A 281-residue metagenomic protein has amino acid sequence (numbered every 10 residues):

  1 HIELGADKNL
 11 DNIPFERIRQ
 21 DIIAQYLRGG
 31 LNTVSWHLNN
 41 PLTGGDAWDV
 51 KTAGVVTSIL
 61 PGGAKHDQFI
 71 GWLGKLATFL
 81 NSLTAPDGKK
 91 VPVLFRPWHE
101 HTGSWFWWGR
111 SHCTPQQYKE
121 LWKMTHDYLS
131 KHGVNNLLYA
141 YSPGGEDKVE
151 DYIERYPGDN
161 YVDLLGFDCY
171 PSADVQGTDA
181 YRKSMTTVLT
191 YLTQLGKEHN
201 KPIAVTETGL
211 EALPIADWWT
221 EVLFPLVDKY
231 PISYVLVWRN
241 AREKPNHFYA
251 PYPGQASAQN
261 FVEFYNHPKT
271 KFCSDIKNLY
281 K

Functional and structural regions predicted by a protein language model:
E3-G5, H37-N39, W98-E100, S142-E146 (+3 more regions): Active-site beta-loop-alpha junctions enriched in small/polar residues
D7-L10, L42-G45, S104-W107, K148-Y152 (+3 more regions): Extracytoplasmic/secreted cell-surface and envelope-processing proteins
D7-N135: Substrate-binding cleft of extracellular glycoside hydrolase catalytic domains
E16-Q20, L76-F79, P143-P157, K183-L195 (+1 more regions): Alpha-helical scaffolding within the catalytic cores of extracellular/periplasmic polymer-degrading hydrolases
V93-W98, W122-D151, N200-P214, V237: Aromatic-lined carbohydrate-recognition surfaces of secreted/lumenal glycan-active proteins
Y152-R182, W238-N240: Aromatic- and acid-rich polysaccharide-binding/catalytic face of secreted or lumenal carbohydrate-active enzymes
P157-V162, V188, L192-P202, I232-S233 (+1 more regions): Aromatic-lined glycan-binding groove of carbohydrate-active enzymes
K201-K281: Substrate-binding cleft of secreted/luminal carbohydrate-active enzymes
